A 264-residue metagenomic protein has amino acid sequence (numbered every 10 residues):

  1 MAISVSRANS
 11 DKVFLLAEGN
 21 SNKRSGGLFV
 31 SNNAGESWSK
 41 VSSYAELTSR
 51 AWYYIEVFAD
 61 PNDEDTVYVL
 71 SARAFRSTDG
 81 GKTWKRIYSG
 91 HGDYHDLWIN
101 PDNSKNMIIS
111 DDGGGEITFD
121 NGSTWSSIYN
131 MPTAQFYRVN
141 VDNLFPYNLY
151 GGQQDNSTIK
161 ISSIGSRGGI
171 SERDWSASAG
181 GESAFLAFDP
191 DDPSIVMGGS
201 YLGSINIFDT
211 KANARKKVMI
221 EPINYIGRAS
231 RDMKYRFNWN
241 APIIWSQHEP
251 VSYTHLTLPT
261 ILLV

Functional and structural regions predicted by a protein language model:
M1-L256: Beta-propeller blade termini and top-face loops
H255-V264: Single conserved hydrophobic/aromatic residue that forms the stacking wall/gate of nucleotide- or nucleobase-binding
